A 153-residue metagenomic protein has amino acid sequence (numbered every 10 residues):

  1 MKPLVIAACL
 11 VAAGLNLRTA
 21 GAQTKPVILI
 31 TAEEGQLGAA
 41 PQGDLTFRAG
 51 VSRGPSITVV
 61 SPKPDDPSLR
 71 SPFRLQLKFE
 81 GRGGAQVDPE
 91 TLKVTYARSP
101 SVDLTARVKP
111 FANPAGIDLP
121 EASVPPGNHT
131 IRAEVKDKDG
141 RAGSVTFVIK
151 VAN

Functional and structural regions predicted by a protein language model:
A22-F73: Short, compositionally biased P/S/T/A/G/V-rich stretches that sit at domain boundaries
R74-G83: Short edge beta-strand/loop segments characteristic of extracellular beta-sandwich folds
R82-V94: Solvent-exposed loop/turn segments flanking beta-strands in beta-repeat/beta-sandwich domains
K109-D118: Aromatic sugar-binding surface patches on proteins that engage polysaccharides or sugar-phosphate polymers
E121-N128: Surface-exposed, short loops/turns at beta-strand junctions within beta-sandwich domains
V148-N153: Short beta-strand edge segments in extracellular beta-sheet folds
